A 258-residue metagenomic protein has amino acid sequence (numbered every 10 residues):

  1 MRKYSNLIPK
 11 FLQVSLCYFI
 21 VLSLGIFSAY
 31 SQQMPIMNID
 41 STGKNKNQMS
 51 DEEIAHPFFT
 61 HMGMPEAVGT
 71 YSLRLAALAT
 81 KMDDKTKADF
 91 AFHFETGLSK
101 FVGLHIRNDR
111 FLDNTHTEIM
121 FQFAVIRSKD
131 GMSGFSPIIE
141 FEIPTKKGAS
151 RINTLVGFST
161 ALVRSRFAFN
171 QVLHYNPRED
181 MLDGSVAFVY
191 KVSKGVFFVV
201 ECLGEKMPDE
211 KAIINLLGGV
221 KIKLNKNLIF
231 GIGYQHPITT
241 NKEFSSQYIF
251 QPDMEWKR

Functional and structural regions predicted by a protein language model:
M1-D51: Cleavable N-terminal export/targeting peptides
Q32-R258: Transmembrane beta-barrel domains of Gram-negative outer membranes and organellar outer membranes
